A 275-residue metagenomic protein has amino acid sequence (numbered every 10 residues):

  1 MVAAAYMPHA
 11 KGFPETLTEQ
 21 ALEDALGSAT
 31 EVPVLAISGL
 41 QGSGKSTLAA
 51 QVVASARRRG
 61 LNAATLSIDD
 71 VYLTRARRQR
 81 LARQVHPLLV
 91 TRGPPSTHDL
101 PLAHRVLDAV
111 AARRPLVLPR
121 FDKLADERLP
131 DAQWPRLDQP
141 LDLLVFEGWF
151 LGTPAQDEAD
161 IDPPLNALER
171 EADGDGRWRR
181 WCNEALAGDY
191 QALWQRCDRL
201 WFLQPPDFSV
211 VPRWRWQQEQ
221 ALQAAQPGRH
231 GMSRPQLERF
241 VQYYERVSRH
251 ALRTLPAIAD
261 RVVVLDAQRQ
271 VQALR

Functional and structural regions predicted by a protein language model:
M1-A36, L40: Extreme N-terminal, non-catalytic leader segments that precede Walker-type/kinase nucleotide-binding cores
A4, F150-R275: Conserved NTP phosphate-binding and transfer environment spanning the P-loop NTPase/kinase superfamily
T30-E31, D138-P140, Q195-R196, I258: Short loop/turn elements that form and flank the Walker-type P-loop nucleotide-binding site in RecA-like NTPase cores
K45: Conserved lysine of the Walker
L48, V52: Hydrophobic positions on the alpha1 helix immediately C-terminal to the Walker A/P-loop
A54-A64: Post-Walker A helix-loop "phosphate-sensing" segment adjacent to the P-loop in P-loop NTPases
A64-T65, V71-A125: Conserved nucleotide-sensing/catalytic segment adjacent to the nucleotide-binding pocket in NTP-handling enzymes
V106-T153: Phosphate-binding/switch loop-helix module in NTP-utilizing enzymes
